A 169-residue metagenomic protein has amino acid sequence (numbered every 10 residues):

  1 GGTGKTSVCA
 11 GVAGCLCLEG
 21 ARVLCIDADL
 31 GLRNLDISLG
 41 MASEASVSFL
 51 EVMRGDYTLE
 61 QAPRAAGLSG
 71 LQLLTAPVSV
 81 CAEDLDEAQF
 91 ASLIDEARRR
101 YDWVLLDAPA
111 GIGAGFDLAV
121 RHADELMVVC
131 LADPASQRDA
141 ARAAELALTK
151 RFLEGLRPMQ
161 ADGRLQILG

Functional and structural regions predicted by a protein language model:
G1, A28-G31, P77-V78, P109-G111 (+1 more regions): Short, ordered loop/turn segments at secondary-structure junctions
G1-D29, A97: Walker A/P-loop phosphate-binding motif and the immediately C-terminal alpha-helix
T6, E83-E87, P109: A conditional alpha-helix N-cap/helix-loop micro-motif detector
S7, L73-T75, Q166-L168: Soluble periplasmic/extracytoplasmic beta-strand elements of cell-envelope proteins
A10, G14-L18, I37, R121 (+2 more regions): Short, well-ordered alpha-helices that flank and scaffold nucleotide-derived cofactor binding pockets
G20, G70, A161-R164: A generic structural signal for alpha->beta connector loops
C25-R99: P-loop/Walker-type NTP enzyme "switch/lid" segment
A88, S92, E96-R99, W103-G169: Conserved catalytic-core segment of NTP-binding enzymes
